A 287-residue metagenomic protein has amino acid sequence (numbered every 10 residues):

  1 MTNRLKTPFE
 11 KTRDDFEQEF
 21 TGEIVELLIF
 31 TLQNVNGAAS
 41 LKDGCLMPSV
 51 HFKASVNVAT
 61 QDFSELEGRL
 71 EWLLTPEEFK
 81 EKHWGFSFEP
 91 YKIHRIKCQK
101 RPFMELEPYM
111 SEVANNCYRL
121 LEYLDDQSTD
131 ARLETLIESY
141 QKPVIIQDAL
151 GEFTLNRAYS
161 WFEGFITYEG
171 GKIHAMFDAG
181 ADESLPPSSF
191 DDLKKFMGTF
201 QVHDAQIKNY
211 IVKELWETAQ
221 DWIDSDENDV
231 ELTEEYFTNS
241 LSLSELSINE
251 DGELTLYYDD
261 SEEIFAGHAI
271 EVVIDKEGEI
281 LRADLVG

Functional and structural regions predicted by a protein language model:
N3-V56: Structural detector for short beta-strands of small beta-barrel domains
P48-A54, E107-N115, R119-E122, E253-Y257 (+1 more regions): Short, well-ordered strand-loop elements centered on a beta-strand within folded domains, enriched for acidic residues
S49-K80: Short, structured beta-strand/loop micro-motifs enriched in basic residues and often containing a Trp
T60, Y123-E217: N-terminal "domain-start" segment
P76-K97: Short nucleic-acid-contacting surface segments enriched for D/E, G, S/T with interspersed K/R
K97-T135: OB-fold/S1-family single-stranded nucleic acid-binding modules
V202-E250: Intrinsically disordered, low-complexity segments enriched in Gly and acidic/Ser/Thr residues that form flexible
E234-G287: C-terminal structured interaction module
